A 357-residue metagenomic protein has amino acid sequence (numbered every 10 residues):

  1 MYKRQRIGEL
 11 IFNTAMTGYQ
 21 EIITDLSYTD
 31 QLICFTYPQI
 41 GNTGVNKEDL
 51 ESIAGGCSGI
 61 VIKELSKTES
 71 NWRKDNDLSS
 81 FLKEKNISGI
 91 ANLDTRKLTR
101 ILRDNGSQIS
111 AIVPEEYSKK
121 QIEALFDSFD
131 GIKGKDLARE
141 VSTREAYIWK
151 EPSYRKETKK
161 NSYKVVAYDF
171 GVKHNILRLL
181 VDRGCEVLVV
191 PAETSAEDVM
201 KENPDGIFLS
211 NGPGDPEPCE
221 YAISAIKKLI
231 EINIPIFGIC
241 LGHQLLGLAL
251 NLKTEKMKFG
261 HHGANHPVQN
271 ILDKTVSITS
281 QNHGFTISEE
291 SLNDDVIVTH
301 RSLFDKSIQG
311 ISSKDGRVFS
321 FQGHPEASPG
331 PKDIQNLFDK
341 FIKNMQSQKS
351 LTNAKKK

Functional and structural regions predicted by a protein language model:
K3-E197, K201-E202, P216, S328 (+1 more regions): RNA-binding accessory domains that recognize and position tRNA/RNA substrates
S88, K164, P235-F237, K253 (+1 more regions): Proline-centered loop/turn at the N-terminus of a beta-strand
K164-Y168, T279-S280, F319-G323: Active-site-proximal beta-strand elements of phosphoester/diester hydrolases
D205-G206, S210-Q281, T286, G330-Q348: Cysteine-nucleophile active-site neighborhood
T275-G316, A354: Catalytic beta-strand/loop cores that center a nucleophilic Ser/Cys/Thr and support acyl-enzyme chemistry
D315, P325-P329: A short, acidic, flexible beta-alpha connecting loop/helix-capping segment that sits on the rim of active
